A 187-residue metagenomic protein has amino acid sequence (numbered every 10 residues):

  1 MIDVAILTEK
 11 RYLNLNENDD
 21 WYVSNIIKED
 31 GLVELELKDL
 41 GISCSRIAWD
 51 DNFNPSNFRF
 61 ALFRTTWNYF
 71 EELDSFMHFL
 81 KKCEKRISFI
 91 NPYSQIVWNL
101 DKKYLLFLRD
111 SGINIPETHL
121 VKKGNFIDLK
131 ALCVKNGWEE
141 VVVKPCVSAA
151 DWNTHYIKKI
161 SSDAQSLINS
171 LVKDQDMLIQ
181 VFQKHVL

Functional and structural regions predicted by a protein language model:
M1-A5: Extreme N-terminal starter segment of soluble prokaryotic enzymes
E9-L120: Conserved N-proximal alpha/beta basic substrate-recognition cap immediately N-terminal to, or forming the N-lobe
Y12, S94-I96, K123-F126, C146-A150 (+2 more regions): Short acidic/polar capping segments at secondary-structure boundaries
D50-N57, L129-K135, I168-L171: Short amphipathic alpha-helix with an adjacent loop that forms part of the alpha/beta core around
L62-R64, V142, L178: Structural motif
G112-V141: Rossmann-like NAD(P)H-binding beta-loop-alpha module
K135-N153: Internal, conserved structured core segments that host functional sites
W152-L187: Phosphate-binding site of ATP-dependent enzymes
